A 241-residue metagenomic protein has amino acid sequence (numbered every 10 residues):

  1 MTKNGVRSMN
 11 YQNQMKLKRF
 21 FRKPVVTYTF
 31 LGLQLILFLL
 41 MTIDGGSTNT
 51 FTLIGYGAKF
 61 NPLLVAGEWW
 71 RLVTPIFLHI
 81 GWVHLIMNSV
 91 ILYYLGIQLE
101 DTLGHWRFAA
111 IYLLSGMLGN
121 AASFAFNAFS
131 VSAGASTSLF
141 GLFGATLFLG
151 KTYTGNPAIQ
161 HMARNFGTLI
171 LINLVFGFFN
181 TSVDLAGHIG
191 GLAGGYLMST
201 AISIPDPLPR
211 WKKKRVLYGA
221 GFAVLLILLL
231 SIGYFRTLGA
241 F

Functional and structural regions predicted by a protein language model:
M1-R22, L174-F241: C-terminal transmembrane module of polytopic alpha-helical membrane proteins
K23-A133, T181-V183: N-terminal TM1-TM2 helical hairpin plus the immediately adjacent luminal interfacial "cap"
T27-G32, A109-L113, F166-G167, L171 (+2 more regions): Hydrophobic alpha-helical transmembrane segments
L35, L113-M117, S138, F143 (+4 more regions): Residue-level signature of the transmembrane alpha-helical core of multi-pass small-molecule transporters
F38-G45, S123, N127, L149 (+3 more regions): Structural signal for membrane-spanning alpha-helices in multi-pass inner-membrane proteins, emphasizing helix cores
L85-L92, A133-A145, D184-I202: Alpha-helical transmembrane segments that form the membrane-embedded catalytic/substrate-binding core of multi-pass
E100-L103, T154-Q160, P205-K214: Membrane-interface helix-boundary motifs at transmembrane edges
G104-L114, G134-L139, I159-F166, V216: Cytoplasmic-side transmembrane-helix entry/capping segments in multi-pass membrane proteins
